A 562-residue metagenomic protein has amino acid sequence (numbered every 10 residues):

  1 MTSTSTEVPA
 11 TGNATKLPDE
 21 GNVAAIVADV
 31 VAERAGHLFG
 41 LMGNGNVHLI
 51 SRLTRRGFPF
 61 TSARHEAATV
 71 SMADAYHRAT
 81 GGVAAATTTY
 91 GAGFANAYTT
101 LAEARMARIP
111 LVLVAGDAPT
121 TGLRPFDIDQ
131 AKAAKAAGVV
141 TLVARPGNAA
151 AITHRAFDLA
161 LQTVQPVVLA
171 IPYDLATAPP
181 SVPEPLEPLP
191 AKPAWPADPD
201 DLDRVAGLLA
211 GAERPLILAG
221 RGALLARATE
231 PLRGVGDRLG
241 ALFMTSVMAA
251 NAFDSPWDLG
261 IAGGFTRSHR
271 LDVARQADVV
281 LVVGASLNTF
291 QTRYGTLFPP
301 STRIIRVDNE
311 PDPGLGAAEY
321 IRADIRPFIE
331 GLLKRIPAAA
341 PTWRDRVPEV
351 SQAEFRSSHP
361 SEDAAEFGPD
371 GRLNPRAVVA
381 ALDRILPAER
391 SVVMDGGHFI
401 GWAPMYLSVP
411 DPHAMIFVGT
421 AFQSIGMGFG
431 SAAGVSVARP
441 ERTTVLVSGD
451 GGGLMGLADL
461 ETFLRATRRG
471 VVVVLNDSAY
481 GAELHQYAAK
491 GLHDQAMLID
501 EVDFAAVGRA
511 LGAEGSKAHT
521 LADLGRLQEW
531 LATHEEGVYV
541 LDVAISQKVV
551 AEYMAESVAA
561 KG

Functional and structural regions predicted by a protein language model:
T2-A339, A388, R469-V472: N-terminal alpha/beta PP-like core and its mobile active-site loop of ThDP/TPP-dependent enzymes
T2-D19, V23, V167-I171, V182-E184 (+2 more regions): Phosphate/pyrophosphate-binding active-site segments
V23-A24, A32-R34, L41-N44, L49-T54 (+2 more regions): Active-site diphosphate/adenylate-binding microenvironment
L41, R64, T88-T89, A144 (+6 more regions): Small/polar loops that bind or transfer phosphate-bearing groups
L49, T177-S181, A252-S255, F355-S358 (+2 more regions): Short acidic/His/Gly/Ser-rich catalytic and metal-binding motifs that mark active-site loops of diverse hydrolases
H65, L123-F126, K192-A206, A262-F265 (+5 more regions): A general structural motif
G116, V283, V307-D308, M394 (+3 more regions): Active-site flanking residues adjacent to catalytic metal/cofactor-binding acidic residues
G122-L123, P313-G314, R322, I329-E330 (+1 more regions): Thiamine diphosphate
